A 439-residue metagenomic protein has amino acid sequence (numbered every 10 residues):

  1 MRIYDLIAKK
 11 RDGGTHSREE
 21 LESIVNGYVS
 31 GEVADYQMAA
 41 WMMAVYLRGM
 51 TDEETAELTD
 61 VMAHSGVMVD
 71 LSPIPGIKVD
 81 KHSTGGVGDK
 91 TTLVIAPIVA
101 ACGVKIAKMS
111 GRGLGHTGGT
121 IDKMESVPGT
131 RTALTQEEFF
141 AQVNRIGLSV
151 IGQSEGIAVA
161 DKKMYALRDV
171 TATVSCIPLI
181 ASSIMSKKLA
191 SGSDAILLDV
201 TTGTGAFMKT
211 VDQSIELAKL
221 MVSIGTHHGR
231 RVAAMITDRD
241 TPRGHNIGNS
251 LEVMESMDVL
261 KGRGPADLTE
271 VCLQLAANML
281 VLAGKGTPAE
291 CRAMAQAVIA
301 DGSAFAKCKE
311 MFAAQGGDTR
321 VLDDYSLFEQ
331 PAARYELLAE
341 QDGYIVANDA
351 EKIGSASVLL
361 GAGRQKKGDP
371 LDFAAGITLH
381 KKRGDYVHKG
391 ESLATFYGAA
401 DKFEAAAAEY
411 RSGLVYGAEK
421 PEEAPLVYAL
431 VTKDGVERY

Functional and structural regions predicted by a protein language model:
M1-G88, K309-D318, K433-D434, Y439: Acidic, glycine/proline-rich low-complexity segments that act as flexible tails and inter-domain linkers
D5, S17, Y28, M68-V69 (+5 more regions): Well-ordered secondary-structure scaffolds
G14, Y28, Y46-G49, G85-V87 (+4 more regions): Short, small-residue-enriched loops and turns at beta-alpha junctions that line or gate enzyme active sites
L47, L93-I106, K187-G192, I224-H228 (+1 more regions): Alpha-helix C-terminal capping segments
I77-A100, V104-H116: Glycine/serine-rich anion-binding loops at beta->alpha junctions that coordinate negatively charged ligand groups
I106-S110, T132-T135, V150-Q153, L197-V200 (+1 more regions): General beta-strand structural signal in soluble alpha/beta enzymes
K123-S149, K219-G225, G229: A glycine-rich helix N-cap at a beta->alpha junction
N144-S193: Phosphate/diphosphate-binding glycine-rich loops and adjacent basic-rich segments that engage nucleotide
